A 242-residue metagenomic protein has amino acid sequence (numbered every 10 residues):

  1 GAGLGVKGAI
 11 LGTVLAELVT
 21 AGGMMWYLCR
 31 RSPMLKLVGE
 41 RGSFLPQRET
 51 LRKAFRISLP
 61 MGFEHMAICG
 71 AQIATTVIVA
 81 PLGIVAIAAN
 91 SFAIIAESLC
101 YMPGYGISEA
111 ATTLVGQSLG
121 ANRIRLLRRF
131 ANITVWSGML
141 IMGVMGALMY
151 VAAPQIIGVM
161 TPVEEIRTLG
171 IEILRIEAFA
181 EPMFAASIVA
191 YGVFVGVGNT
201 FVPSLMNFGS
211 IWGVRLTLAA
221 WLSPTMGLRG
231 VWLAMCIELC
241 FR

Functional and structural regions predicted by a protein language model:
G1-L4, G62, M66-L99, Q117 (+2 more regions): Helix-terminus/linker motif at the lipid-water interface of multi-pass membrane proteins
G1-S58, V115-A180, W221-R242: Short alpha-helical transmembrane segments in multi-pass integral membrane proteins
A9-I10, I87, T200-S204, V231-W232: Alpha-helical transmembrane segments and their helix-entry boundary regions
V14, M61-C69, P81, S98 (+6 more regions): Residue-level hotspots within the lipid-embedded alpha helices of multi-pass solute transporters
G23-W26, S43-A74, I78, L99 (+4 more regions): Hydrophobic faces of transmembrane alpha-helices in multi-pass small-molecule transporters and flippases across diverse
I73-T76, A89-A153, F184-M206: Small-residue-rich hydrophobic transmembrane alpha-helices
E109, T200-V202, W212, L218 (+1 more regions): A short pocket-lining beta-strand/turn micro-motif at the edge of beta-sheets
I188, G213-S223: Transmembrane alpha-helical segments of integral membrane proteins
